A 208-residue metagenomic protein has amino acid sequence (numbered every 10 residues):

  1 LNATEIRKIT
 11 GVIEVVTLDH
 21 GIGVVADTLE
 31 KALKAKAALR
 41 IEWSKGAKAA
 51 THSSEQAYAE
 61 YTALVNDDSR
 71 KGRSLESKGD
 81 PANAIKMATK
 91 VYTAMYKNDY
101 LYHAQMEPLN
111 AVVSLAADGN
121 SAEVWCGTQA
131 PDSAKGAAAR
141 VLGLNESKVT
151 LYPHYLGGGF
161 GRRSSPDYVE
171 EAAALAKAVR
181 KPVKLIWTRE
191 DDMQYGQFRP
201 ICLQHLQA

Functional and structural regions predicted by a protein language model:
L1-A208: Structural alpha/beta core scaffold segments of enzyme domains
